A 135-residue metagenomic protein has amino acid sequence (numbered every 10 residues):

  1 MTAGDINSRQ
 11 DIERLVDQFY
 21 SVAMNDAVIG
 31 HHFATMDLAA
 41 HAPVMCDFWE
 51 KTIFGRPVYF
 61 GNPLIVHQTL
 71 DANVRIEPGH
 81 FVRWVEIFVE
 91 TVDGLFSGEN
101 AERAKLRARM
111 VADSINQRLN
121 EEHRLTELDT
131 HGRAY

Functional and structural regions predicted by a protein language model:
M1-Y135: Core of compact, soluble alpha-helical bundle domains
